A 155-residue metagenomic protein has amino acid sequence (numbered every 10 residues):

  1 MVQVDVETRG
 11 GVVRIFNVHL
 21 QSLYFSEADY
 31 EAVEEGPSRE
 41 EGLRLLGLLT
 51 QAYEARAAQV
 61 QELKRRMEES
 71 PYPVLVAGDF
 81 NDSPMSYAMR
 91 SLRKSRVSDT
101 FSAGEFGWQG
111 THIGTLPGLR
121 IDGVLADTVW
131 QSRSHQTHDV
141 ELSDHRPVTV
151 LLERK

Functional and structural regions predicted by a protein language model:
M1-K155: Soluble catalytic domains of enzymes that build or remodel membrane lipids, polysaccharides, and related
